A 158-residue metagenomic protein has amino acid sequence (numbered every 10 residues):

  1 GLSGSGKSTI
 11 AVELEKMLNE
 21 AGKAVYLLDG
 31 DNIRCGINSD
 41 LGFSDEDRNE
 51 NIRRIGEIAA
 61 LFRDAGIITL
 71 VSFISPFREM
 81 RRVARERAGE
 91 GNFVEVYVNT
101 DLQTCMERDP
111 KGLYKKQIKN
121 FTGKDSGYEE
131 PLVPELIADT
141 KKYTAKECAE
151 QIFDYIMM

Functional and structural regions predicted by a protein language model:
L2: P-loop (Walker A) phosphate-binding loop of NTP-binding proteins
S5-A60, D64: Conserved substrate/cofactor phosphate-moiety recognition/catalytic segment in nucleotide-dependent phosphotransferases
A24, G36-G42, A59-K116, N120-F121: ATP-dependent NMP and nucleoside kinases share a basic, alpha-helical "lid"
L27, F93-E95, E135-I137: Conserved beta-strand scaffold positions in the cores of enzyme catalytic domains, especially in NTP/NDP-utilizing
D47, N51-R54, M80, T144-C148: Helical mechanochemical/support elements of P-loop NTPase systems and associated helical scaffolds
N99-Q151, M158: Small-molecule kinase domains that catalyze NTP-dependent phosphoryl transfer to phosphate-bearing small molecules
